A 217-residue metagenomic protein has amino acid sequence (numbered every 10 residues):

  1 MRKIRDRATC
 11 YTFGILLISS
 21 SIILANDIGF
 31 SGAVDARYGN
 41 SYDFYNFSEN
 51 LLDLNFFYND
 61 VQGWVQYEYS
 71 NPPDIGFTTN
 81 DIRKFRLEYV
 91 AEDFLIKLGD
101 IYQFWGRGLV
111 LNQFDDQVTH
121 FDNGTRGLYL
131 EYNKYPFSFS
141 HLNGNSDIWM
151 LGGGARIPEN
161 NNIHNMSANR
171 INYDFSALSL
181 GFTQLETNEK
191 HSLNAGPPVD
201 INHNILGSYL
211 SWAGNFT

Functional and structural regions predicted by a protein language model:
R2-T12: Bacterial N-terminal signal peptides that target proteins for export
Y11-S21: Bacterial N-terminal signal peptides
N26-S48, F56-N80, V90-D93, D115-T217: Signature for the C-terminal beta-barrel architecture of outer-membrane proteins
S70, K84, I101-R107, N112-D115: Acidic, small-polar-rich N-terminal luminal/periplasmic segments of exported/outer-membrane proteins
